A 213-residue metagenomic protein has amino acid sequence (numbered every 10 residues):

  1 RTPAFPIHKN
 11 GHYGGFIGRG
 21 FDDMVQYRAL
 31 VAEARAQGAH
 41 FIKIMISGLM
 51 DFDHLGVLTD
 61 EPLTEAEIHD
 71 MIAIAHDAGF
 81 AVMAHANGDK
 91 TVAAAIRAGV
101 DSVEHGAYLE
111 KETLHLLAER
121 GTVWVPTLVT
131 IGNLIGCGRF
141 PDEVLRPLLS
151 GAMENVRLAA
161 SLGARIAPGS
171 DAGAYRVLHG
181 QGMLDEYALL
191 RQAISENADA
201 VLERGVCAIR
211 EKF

Functional and structural regions predicted by a protein language model:
R1, V82-H85, E104, V123-V125 (+1 more regions): Structural detector of well-ordered beta-strand residues that form the stable sheet scaffold of enzyme domains
R1-G56, D60-A73, T122-T127, I131 (+1 more regions): Divalent-metal coordination cores built from histidine and acidic residues
H8-K9, S47-D53, N87-A93, Y108-K111 (+2 more regions): Active-site environment of divalent metal-dependent phosphoester hydrolases
T59-E65, H69, A94-Y108, R176-A193: Short, electropositive alpha-helical surface patch
M71-M83: Short beta-strand/loop segments at the ligand-binding rim of alpha/beta enzyme cores
D77, F140, L149-F213: His/Asp/Glu-enriched, well-ordered alpha-helical/loop segment that forms or immediately abuts the divalent-metal
R97-S102, A118-W124, G163-R165: Glycine-enriched alpha-helix->loop->beta-strand junction motifs that scaffold or abut catalytic
